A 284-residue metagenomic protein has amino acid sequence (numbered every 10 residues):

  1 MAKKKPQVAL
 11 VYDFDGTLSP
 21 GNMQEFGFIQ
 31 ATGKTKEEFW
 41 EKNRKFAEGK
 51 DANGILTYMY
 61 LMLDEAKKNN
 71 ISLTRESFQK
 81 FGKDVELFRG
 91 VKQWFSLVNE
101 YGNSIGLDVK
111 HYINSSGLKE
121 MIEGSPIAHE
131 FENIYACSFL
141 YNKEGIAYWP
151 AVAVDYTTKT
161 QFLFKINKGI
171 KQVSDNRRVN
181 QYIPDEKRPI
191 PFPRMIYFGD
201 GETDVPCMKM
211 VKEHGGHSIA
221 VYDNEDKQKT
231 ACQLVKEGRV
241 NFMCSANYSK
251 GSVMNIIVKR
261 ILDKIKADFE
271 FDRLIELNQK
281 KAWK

Functional and structural regions predicted by a protein language model:
A2-K143, V240: Alpha-helical substrate-recognition element adjacent to the catalytic core
G82-Y112, S116-K284: C-terminal cap/substrate-recognition subdomain and adjoining C-terminal extension of metal-dependent phosphatase-like
